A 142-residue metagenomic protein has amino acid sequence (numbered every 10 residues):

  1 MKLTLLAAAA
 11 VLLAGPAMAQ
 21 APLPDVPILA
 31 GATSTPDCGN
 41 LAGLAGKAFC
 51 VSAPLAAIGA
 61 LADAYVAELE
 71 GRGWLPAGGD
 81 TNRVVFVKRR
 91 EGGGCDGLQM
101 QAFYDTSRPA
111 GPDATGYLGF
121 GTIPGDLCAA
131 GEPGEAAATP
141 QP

Functional and structural regions predicted by a protein language model:
M1-A8: Sec-dependent signal peptide recognition, specifically the positively charged N-region followed immediately by
L3, P16-M18: Homeobox/homeodomain signature
A9, A14-P16: N-terminal signal peptide c-region/cleavage motif recognized by signal peptidases
A19-P142: An acidic-aromatic pocket/loop used at catalytic or ligand-binding sites
